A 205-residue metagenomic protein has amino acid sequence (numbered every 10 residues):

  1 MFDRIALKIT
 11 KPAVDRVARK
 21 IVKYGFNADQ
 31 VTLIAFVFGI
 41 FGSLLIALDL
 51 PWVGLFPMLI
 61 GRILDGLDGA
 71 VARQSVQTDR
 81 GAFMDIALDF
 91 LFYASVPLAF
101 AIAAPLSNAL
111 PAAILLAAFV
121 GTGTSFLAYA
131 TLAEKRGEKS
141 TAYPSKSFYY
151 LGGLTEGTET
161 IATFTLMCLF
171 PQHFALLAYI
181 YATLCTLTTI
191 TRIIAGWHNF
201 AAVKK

Functional and structural regions predicted by a protein language model:
M1-D3, V53-G54: A short, structure-level motif marking secondary-structure boundaries and short turns
F2-A18, A87-K205: A feature for the membrane-embedded catalytic helix bundles of lipid/isoprenoid biosynthetic enzymes
A13, Q30-L33: General structural feature for long, well-ordered alpha-helical segments within catalytic domains of soluble enzymes
A13-K23, L48, A72-R80, K139-K146: Short juxtamembrane and helix-loop transition motifs at transmembrane-helix boundaries in membrane proteins
N27: Conserved hydrophobic/aromatic pocket- or pore-lining residues that grip, position, or stack substrates in active sites
T32-R80, I114-A117, H173-T186: Membrane-embedded alpha-helical segments that form the functional core of polytopic membrane enzymes, especially those
A82-I86: Membrane-interface alpha-helices at helix entry/exit sites of multi-pass transporters
